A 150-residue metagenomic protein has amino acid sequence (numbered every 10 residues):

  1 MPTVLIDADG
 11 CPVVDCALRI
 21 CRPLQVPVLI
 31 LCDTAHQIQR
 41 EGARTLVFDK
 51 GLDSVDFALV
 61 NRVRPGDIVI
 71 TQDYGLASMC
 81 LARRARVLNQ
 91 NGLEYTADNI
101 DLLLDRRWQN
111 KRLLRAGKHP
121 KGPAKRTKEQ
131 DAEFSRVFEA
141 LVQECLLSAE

Functional and structural regions predicted by a protein language model:
P2-E150: Nuclease catalytic cores that cleave nucleic-acid phosphodiester bonds, predominantly acidic two-metal-ion
